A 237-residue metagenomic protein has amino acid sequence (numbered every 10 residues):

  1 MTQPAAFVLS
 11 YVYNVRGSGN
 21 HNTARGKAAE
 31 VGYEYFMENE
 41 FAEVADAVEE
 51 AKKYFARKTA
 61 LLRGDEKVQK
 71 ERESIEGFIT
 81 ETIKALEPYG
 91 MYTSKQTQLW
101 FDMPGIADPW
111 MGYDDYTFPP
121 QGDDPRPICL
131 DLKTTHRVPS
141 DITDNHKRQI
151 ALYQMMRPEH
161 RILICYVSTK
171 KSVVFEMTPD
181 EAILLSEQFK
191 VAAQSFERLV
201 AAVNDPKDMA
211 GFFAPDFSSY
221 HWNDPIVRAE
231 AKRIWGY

Functional and structural regions predicted by a protein language model:
M1-Y113, P119: Metal-dependent nuclease catalytic cores that hydrolyze phosphodiester bonds in DNA/RNA, characterized by
Y11, D131-T134, Y166: Residue-level recognition of conserved beta-strand positions in structured domain cores
V15, H136-V138, K170-K171: Short, surface-exposed beta-strand-loop junctions and turns on beta-sheet-rich folds
V31, Y35, I128, L152-M155: Residue-level signal for well-ordered alpha-helical scaffold segments within enzymatic catalytic domains
P88-Y89, F118-P127, R157-I162: Secondary-structure boundary elements
F101-Q149: Non-catalytic protein-protein interaction segments used by genome-maintenance enzymes to assemble and couple activities
I142, P158-Y237: Metal-dependent nuclease catalytic regions and adjoining charged, substrate-binding loops involved in nucleic-acid end
H146-P158: An active-site-proximal "capping" alpha-helix that borders the catalytic cofactor pocket
